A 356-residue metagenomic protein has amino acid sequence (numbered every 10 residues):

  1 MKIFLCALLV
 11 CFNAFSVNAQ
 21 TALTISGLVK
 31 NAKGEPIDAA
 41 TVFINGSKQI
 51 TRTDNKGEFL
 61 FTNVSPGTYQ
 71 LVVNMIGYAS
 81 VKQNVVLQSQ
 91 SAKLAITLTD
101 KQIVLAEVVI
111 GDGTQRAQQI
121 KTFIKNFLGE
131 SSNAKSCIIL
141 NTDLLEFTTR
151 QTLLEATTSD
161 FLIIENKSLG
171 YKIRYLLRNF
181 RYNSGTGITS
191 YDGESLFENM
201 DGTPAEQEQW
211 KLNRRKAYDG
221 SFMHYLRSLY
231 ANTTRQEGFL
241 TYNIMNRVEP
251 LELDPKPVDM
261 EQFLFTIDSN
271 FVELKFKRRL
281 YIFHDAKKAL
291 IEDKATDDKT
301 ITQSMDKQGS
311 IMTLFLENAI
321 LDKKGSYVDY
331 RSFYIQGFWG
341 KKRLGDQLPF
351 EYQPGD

Functional and structural regions predicted by a protein language model:
M1-L28: Bacterial Sec-dependent N-terminal signal peptides
A22-I37, A231: Structural motif
I25-N31, G57-F59, I96, V108: A short, amphipathic beta-strand motif
A40-I44, L71, I110: Hydrophobic beta-strand segments
I44, V72-Q83: A short, solvent-exposed loop/turn motif at the edges and junctions of modular extracellular/periplasmic domains
S47-E58: Short, acidic Ser/Thr/Gly-rich low-complexity loop/linker segments typical of extracellular and cell-surface proteins
T51-R52, A79-K93: Structured interaction patches on ligand/partner-binding surfaces of diverse proteins
T97-D356: Surface-exposed, low-complexity/disordered segments and acidic/polar micro-motifs at processing/linker regions
